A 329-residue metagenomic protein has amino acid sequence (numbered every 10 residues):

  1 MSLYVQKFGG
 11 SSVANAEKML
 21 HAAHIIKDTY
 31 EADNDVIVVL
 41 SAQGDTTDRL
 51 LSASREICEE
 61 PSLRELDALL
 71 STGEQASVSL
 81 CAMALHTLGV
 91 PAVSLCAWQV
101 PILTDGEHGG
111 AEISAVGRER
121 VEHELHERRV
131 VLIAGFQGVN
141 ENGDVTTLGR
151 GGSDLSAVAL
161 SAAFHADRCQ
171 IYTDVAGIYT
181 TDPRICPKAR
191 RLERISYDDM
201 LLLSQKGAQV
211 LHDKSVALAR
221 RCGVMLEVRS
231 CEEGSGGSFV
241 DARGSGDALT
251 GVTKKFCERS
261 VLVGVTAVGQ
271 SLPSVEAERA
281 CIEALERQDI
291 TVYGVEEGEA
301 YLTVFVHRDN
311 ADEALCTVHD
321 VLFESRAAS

Functional and structural regions predicted by a protein language model:
M1-V216, T303-N310, A328-S329: Nucleotide/pyrophosphate-binding catalytic subdomain
P91-V93, M225, T291: Conserved beta-strand segments of alpha/beta enzyme cores
F164, R221-V224, C257-V261: Short gly/pro-enriched beta-turn/loop segments at secondary-structure junctions
R168-Y172, L226-V228, G294: Short hydrophobic alpha-helical runs that function as membrane-insertion/retention elements
L201-D241: A conserved active-site cap/scaffold subdomain adjacent to cofactor or substrate pockets
S238-S329: A conserved regulatory-domain signal marking ACT and ACT-like small-molecule sensing domains and adjacent regulatory
